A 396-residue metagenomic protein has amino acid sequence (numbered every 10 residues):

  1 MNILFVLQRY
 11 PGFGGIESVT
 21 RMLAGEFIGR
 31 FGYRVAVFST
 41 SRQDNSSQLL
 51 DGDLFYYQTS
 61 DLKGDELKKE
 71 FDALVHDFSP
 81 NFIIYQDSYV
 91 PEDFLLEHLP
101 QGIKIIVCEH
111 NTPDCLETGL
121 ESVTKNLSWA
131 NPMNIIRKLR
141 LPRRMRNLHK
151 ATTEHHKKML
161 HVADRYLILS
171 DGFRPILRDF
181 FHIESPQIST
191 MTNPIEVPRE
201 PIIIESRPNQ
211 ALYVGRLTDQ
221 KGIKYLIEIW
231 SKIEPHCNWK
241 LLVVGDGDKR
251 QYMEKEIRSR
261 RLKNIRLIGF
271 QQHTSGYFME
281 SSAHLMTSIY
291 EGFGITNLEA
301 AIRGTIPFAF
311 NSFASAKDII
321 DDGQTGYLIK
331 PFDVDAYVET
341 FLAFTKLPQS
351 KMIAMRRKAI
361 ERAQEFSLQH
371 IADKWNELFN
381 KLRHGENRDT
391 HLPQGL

Functional and structural regions predicted by a protein language model:
L7-F13, T20-M22, E26-E66, A73 (+1 more regions): N-terminal strand-loop element at the rim of the active site of nucleotide-sugar-dependent glycosyltransferases
E17-M22, N209, Y213-K232, D248-E254: A conserved mid-protein helix/loop that constitutes part of the nucleotide-sugar donor-binding site
Y85-P91, E109: Short His-centered aromatic/hydrophobic patch
W129-Y166: Membrane-proximal helix-turn-helix segments that form the acceptor-binding/catalytic region of lipid-linked
K158-A163, R174-P194: Helix-loop-beta element that forms the nucleotide-linked donor phosphate-binding surface in glycosyltransferases
F270, I289: Aromatic "clamp/platform" in nucleotide-sugar-dependent glycosyltransferases that forms part of the donor/acceptor
I306-F310: Short hydrophobic beta-strand element within catalytic cores of glycosyltransferases and related nucleotide-activated
N311, D321-G323, Y327-D335, A343-Q349: Conserved acidic donor-binding segment of nucleotide-sugar-dependent glycosyltransferases
